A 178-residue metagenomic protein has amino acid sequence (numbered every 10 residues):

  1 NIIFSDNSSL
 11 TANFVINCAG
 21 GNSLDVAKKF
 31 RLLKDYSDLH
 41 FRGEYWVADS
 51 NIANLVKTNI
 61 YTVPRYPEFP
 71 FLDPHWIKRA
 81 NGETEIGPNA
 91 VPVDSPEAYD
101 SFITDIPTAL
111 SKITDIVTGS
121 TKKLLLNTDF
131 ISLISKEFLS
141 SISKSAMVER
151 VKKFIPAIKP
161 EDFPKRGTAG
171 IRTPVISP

Functional and structural regions predicted by a protein language model:
N1: A conserved short coil-to-beta-strand element within the FAD-binding core of flavoproteins
F4-P107: Flavin-dependent oxidoreductases
A19, F69, A109-L110, T114 (+1 more regions): Generic structural signal for well-ordered, non-membrane alpha-helical segments in soluble metabolic enzymes
K29, I116, R150, F154: Residues that form generic nucleotide/phosphate-binding pockets
S37-G43, V47, N51, K123-P178: Flavin (FAD/FMN) cofactor-binding core of flavoprotein oxidoreductases
S95-I134: Extended, charge-rich helix/loop segments that form flexible, surface "patches" used to engage negatively charged
